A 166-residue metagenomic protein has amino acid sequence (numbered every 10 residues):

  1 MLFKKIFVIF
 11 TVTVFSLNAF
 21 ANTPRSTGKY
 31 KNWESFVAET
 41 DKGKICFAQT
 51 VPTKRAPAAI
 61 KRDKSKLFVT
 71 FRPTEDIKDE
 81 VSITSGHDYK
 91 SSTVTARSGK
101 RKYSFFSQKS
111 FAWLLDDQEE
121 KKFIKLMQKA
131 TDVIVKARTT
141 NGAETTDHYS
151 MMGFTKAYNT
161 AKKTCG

Functional and structural regions predicted by a protein language model:
M1-F7: Bacterial N-terminal signal peptides that target proteins for export
L2, F20-A21: N-terminal secretory targeting signals
V8-I9, A19: Cleavable N-terminal signal peptides
V12-T13: Short, linear, compositionally biased motifs with a strong N-terminal bias
A21-G166: A generic "folded-domain core" signal
